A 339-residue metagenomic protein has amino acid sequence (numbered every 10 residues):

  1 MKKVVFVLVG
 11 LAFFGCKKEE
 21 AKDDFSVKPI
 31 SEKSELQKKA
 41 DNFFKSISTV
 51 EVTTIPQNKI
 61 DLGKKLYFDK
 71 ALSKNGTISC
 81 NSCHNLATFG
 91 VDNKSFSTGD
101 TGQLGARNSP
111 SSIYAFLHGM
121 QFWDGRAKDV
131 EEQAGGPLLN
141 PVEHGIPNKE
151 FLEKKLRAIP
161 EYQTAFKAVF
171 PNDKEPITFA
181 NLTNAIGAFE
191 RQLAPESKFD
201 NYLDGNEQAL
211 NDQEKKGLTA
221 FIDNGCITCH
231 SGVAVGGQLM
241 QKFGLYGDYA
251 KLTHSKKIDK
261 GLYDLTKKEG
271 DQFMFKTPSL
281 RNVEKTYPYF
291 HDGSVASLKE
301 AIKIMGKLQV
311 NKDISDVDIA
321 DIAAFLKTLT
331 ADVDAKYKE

Functional and structural regions predicted by a protein language model:
K2-V7: Sec-dependent signal peptide recognition, specifically the positively charged N-region followed immediately by
F13-G15: C-terminal motif of bacterial Sec signal peptides marking the signal peptidase cleavage site
K17-E19: Bacterial signal peptide processing site
A21-G136, D200-K303, V310-K312, A335-E339: Short glycine/threonine-rich turn/loop motifs
L117, P147-E150: Short sequence/structural segments immediately N-terminal
P141-I146, K155: A gly/proline- and charged-residue-enriched helix-loop-helix capping module
H144, Q192-K198, Y202, A209: Short His/Asp/Glu-rich catalytic/ion-coordination signatures at enzyme active sites or charged loops
K149-S197, E284, S294-E339: C-terminal capping alpha-helices of c-type cytochrome domains
